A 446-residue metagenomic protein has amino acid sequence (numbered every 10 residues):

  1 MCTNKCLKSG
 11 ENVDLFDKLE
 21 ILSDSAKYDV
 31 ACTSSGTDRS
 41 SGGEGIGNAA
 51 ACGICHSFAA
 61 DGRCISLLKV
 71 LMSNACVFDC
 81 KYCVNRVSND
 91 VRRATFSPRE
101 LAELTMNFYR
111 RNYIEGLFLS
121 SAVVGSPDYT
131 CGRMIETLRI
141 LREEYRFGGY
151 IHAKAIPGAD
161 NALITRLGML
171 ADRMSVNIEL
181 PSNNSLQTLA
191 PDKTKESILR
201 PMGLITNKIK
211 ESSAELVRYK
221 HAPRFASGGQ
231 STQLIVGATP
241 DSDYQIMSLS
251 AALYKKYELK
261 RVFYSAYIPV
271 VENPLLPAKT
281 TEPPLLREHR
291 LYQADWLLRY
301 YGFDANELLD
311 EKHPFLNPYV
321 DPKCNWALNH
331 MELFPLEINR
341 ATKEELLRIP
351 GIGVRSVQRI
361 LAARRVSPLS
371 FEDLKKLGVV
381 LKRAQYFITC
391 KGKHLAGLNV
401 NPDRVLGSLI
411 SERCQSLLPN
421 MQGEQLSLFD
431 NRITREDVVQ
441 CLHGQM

Functional and structural regions predicted by a protein language model:
M1-A75, V380, I388, A396-M446: Flexible, acidic/Gly-rich N-terminal and inter-domain linker regions that tether and position cofactor-handling modules
L67, C80, L119, V176 (+3 more regions): Conserved, mostly hydrophobic/aromatic
K69-V70, R99-R110, V217-R218: Short, charged beta->alpha transition segments
V70-R99: Canonical Radical SAM [4Fe-4S] cluster-binding loop centered on the CxxxCxxC motif and its immediate flanking residues
A102, G125-L308: Conserved AdoMet/S-adenosylmethionine-binding subsite of the radical SAM
M106-A122, A294: Short Fe-S-cluster ligation motifs
L275-L347, R383-D437, C441, Q445: Long, highly charged, low-complexity intrinsically disordered interaction regions that mediate electrostatic DNA/RNA
